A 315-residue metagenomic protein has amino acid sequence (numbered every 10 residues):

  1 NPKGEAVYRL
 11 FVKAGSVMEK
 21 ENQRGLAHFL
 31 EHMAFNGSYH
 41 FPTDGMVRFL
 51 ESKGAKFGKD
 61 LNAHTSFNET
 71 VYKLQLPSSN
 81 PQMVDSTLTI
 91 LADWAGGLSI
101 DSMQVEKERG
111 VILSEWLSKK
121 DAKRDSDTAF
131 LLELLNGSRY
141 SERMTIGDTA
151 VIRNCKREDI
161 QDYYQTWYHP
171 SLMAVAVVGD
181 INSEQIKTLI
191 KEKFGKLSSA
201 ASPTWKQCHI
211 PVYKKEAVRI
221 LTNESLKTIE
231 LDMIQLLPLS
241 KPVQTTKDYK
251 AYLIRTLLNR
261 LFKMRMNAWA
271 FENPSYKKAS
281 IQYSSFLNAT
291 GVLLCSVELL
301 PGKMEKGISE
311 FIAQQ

Functional and structural regions predicted by a protein language model:
N1-F11: Mature N-terminal segment immediately following signal peptide/propeptide cleavage in secreted/periplasmic
K3-E5, G54, T65-E69, K107 (+6 more regions): Short, solvent-exposed loop/turn segments at the edges of secondary structure
V12-A27, H32-D125, N154-C155, D159-L172 (+4 more regions): Active-site-adjacent, His/Asp/Glu-enriched structural segments that form or flank metal-binding and acid/base networks
K56-D60, I234, N259-E298: A structural supersecondary motif
Y72, A129-M173, S183, W205-H209 (+2 more regions): Histidine-acidic residue clusters that define the catalytic metal-binding segment of zinc metallopeptidase domains
L74, A95, K227-Q235, K241-R260: Extended catalytic-interface subdomain
V111-F130, H209-I229, A268-K277: Short acidic/His-enriched helical or mixed secondary-structure segments at domain edges of catalytic enzymes and some
G137, A174-D232, L237: An aromatic/glycine/proline-enriched structural segment found at the starts of mature extracellular/organellar domains
